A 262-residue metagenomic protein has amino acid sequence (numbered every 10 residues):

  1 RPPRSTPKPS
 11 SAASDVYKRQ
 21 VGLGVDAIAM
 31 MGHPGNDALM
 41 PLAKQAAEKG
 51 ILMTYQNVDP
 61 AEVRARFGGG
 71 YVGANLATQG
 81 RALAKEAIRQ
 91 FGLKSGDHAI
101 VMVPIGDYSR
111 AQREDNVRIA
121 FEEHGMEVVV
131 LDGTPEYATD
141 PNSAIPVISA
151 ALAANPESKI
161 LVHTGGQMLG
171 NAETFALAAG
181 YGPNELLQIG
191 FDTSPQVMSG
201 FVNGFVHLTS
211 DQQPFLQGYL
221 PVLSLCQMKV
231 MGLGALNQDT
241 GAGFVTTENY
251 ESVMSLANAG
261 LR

Functional and structural regions predicted by a protein language model:
R1, A27, G69-G70, D97-G106: Short beta-strand segments enriched in small/hydrophobic residues
R1, D15, Q79-L83, Y108-V128 (+5 more regions): Short, solvent-exposed amphipathic alpha-helices that sit in or adjacent to ligand/effector-binding or catalytic
P2-A13, Y17: Single conserved hydrophobic/aromatic residue that forms the stacking wall/gate of nucleotide- or nucleobase-binding
A27-E48, V117, E136-G200: Hydrophobic alpha-helical
A27-M31, L52-N57, H98-M102, V130 (+3 more regions): Structural recognition of the beta-strand scaffold that forms the well-ordered cores of secreted hydrolase catalytic
L42-T78, R89, S194-V202, V206-H207 (+1 more regions): Flexible loop/hinge segments that line or gate small-molecule binding clefts
G70-D97, Q112, N142-I145, T193-V197 (+1 more regions): Hydrophobic alpha-helical segments within soluble ligand-binding/sensing domains
V101, S109, F121-H124, Q213-R262: Hinge/cleft segment of the Venus flytrap/periplasmic-binding protein
